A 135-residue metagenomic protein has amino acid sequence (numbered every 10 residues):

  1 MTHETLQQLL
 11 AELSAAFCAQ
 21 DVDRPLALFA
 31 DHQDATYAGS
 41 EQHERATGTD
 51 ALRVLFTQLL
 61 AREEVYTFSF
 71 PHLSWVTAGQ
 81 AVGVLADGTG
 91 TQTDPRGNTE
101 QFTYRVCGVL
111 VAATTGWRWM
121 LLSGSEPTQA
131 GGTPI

Functional and structural regions predicted by a protein language model:
M1-H32, I135: Short, low-complexity N-terminal intrinsically disordered segments enriched in polar/charged residues
H3-E4, D23-T77: A solvent-exposed, acidic/Ser-Thr-rich amphipathic alpha-helical stretch
L13, A38, V82-Q92: Short, well-ordered beta-strand segments in beta-rich or mixed alpha/beta enzyme and ligand-binding folds
F70, G79-A81, T114: Residue-level signal for tight coil/turn positions that link beta-strands
F70-W75, G88-G90, Y104-V111: Hydrophobic/aromatic beta-strand elements that line small-molecule binding cavities or substrate pockets in beta-rich
T91-E100: Short, cysteine-centered beta-strand-loop-beta hairpins and adjacent loop/turn segments enriched in charged/polar
T103-P134: Short beta-strand edge/turn micro-motifs at domain boundaries
